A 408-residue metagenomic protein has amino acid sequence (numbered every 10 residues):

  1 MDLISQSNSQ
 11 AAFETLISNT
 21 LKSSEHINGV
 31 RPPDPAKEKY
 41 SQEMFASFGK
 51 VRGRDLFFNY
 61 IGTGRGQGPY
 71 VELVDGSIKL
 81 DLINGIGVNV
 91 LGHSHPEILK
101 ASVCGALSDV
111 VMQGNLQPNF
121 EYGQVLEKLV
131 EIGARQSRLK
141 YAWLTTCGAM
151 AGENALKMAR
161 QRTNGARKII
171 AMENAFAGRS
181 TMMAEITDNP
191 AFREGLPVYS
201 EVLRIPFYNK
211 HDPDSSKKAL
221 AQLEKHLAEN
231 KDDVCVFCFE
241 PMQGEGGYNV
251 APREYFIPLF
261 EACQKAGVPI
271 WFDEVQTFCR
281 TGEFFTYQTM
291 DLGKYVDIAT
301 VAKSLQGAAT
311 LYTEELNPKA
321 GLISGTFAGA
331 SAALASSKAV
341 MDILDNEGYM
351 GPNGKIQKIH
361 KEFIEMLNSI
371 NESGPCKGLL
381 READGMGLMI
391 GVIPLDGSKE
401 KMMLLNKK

Functional and structural regions predicted by a protein language model:
M1-K408: Conserved N-terminal phosphate-binding loop of PLP-dependent enzymes in the Aspartate aminotransferase
